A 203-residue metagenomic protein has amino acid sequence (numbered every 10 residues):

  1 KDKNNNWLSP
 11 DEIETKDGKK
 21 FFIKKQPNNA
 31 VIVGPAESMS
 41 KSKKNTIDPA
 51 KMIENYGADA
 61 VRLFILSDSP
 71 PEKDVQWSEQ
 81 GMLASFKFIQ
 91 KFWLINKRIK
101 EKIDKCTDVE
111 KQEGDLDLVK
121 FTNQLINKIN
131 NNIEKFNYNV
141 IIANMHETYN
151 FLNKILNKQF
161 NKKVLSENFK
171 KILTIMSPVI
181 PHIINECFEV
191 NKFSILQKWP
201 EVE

Functional and structural regions predicted by a protein language model:
K1-A58, E72-L83, E203: Conserved phosphate-binding loops in nucleotide/dinucleotide-binding enzymes
K51-E203: Helix-rich, typically C-terminal accessory recognition domains appended to large enzymatic cores
